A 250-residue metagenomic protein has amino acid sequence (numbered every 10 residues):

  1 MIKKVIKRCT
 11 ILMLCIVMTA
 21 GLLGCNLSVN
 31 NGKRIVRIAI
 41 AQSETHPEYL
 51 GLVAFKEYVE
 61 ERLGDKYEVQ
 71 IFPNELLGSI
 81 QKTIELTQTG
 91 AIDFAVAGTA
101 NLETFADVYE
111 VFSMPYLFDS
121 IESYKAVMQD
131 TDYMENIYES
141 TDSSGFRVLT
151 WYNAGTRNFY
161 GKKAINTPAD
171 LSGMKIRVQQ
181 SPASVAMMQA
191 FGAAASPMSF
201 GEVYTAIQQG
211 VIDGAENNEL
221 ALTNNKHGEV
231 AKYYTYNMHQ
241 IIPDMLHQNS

Functional and structural regions predicted by a protein language model:
M1-I35, E61: Short, low-complexity disordered leader/linker segments with a strong preference for bacterial N-terminal type II
I6-C9, T19, G98, F105 (+2 more regions): Hydrophobic alpha-helical segments, principally membrane-spanning helices and signal/leader peptides
A20-G21, L50, Y133, M188: Residues in and immediately flanking transmembrane alpha helices
N26-E122, T141-S250: N-terminal secretory/targeting leader peptides
I121-Y138: A gly/proline- and charged-residue-enriched helix-loop-helix capping module
